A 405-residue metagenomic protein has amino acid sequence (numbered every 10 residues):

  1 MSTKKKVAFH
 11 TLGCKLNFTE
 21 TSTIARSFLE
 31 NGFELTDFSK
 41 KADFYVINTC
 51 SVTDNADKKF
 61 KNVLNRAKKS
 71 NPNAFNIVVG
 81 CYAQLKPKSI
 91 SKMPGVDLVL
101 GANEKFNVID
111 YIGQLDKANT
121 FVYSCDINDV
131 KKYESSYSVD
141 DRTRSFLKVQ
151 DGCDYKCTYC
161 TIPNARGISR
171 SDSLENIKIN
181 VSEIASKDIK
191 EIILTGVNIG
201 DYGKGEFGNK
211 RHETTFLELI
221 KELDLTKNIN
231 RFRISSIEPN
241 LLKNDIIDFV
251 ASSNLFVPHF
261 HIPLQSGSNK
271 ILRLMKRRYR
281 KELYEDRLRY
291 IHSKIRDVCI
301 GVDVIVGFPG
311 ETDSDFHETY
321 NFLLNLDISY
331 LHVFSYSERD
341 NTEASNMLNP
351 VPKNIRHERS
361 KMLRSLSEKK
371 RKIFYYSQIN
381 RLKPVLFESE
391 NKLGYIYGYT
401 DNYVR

Functional and structural regions predicted by a protein language model:
M1-Y202, T215, D245, F260 (+6 more regions): Proteins enriched for Cys/Gly/acidic motifs involved in redox and nucleic-acid/cofactor modification
S51-V52, R166-G167, E206-R211, R273-Y279 (+1 more regions): Short glycine-enriched, charge-decorated loop/helix-capping segments at active-site entrances that position
N76-I77, L85, S186-D313: Conserved SAM/AdoMet-binding glycine-rich loop
Y137-S138, D248-S252, L264, Y375-S377 (+2 more regions): Replace "in large, NTP-powered and nucleic-acid-processing enzymes" with "in large, NTP-powered factors and other
I262, D303, L323, L331 (+2 more regions): Hydrophobic, well-ordered secondary-structure elements that form the walls of internal hydrophobic environments
E311, L326-I328: Contiguous mid-protein beta-loop-alpha structural module that forms a pocket-lining wall or clamp of enzyme active
N346-R405: Terminal RNA-binding accessory module
